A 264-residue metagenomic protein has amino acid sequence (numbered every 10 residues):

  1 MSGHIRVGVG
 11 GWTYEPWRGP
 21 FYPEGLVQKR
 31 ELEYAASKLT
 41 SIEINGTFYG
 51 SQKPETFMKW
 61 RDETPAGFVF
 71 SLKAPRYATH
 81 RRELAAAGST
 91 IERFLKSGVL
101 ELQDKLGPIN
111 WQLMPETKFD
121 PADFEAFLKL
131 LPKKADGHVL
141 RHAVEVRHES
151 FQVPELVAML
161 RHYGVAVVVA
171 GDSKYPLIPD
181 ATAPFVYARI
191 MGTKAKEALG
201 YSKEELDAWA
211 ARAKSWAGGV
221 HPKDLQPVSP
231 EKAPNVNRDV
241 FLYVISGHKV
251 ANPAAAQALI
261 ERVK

Functional and structural regions predicted by a protein language model:
M1-K264: Residues lining hydrophobic/aromatic ligand-binding pockets adjacent to catalytic sites
